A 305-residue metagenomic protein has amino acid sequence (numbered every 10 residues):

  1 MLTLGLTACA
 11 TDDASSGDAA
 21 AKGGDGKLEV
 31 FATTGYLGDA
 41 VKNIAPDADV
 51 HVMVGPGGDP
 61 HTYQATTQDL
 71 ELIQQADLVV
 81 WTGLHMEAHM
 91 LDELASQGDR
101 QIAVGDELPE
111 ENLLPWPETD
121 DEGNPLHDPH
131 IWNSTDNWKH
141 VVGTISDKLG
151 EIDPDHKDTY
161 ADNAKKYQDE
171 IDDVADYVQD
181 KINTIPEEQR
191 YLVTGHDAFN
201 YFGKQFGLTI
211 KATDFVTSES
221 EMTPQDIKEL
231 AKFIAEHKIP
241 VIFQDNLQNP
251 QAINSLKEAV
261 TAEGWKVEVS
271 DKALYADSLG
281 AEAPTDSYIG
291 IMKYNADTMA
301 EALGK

Functional and structural regions predicted by a protein language model:
G5-K305: Extracytoplasmic metal-acquisition and chelation regions
